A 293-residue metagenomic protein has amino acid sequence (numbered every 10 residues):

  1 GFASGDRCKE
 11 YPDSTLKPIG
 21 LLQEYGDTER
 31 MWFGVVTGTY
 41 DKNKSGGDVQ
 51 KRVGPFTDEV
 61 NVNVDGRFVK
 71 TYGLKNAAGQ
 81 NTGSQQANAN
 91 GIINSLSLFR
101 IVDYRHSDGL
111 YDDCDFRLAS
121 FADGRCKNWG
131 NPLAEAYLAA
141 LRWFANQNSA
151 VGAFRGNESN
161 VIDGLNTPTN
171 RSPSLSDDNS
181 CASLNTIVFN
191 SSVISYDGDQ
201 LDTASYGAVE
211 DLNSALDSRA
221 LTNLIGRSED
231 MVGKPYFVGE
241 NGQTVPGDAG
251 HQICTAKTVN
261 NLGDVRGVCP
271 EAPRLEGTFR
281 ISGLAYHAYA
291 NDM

Functional and structural regions predicted by a protein language model:
G1-M293: P/S/T/G-enriched low-complexity
